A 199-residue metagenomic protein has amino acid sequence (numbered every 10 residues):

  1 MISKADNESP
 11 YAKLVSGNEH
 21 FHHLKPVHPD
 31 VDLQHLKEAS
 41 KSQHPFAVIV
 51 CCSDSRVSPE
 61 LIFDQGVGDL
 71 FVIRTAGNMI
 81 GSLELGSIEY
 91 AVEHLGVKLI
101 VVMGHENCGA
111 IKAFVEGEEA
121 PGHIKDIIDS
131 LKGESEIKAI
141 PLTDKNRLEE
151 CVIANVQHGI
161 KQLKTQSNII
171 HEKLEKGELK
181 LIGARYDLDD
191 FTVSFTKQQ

Functional and structural regions predicted by a protein language model:
M1-H44, V67-G68, G77-L95, G109-Q199: Divalent-metal-activated hydrolytic enzyme cores
H44-V48, C52: Glycine/small-residue-rich phosphate/adenosyl-binding loop
A47-V48, F71-R74: Short glycine-rich or small-residue beta-strand-to-loop segments that form or flank ligand, phosphate, metal/Fe-S
C51-V57, A76-M79, H105: Short glycine-enriched loops at secondary-structure junctions
S58-L61, S87-I88: Short, charged beta->alpha transition segments
F63-V72: Short helix-loop-beta junction
K98: Short acidic/polar active-site loop segments enriched in Thr and Asp
V102: Conserved functional hotspot residues or short segments at active or partner-binding sites across diverse domains
